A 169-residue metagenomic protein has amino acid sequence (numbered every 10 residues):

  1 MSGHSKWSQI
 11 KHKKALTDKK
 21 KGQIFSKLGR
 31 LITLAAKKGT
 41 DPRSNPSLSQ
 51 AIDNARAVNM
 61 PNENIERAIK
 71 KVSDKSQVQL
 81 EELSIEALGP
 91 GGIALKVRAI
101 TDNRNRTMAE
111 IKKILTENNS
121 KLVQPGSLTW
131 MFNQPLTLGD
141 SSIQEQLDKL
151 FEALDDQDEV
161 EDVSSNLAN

Functional and structural regions predicted by a protein language model:
M1-L136, A168: N-terminal cationic and glycine-rich segments that engage phosphates or anionic surfaces
L122-N169: Positively charged, low-complexity, intrinsically disordered RNA-binding extensions
